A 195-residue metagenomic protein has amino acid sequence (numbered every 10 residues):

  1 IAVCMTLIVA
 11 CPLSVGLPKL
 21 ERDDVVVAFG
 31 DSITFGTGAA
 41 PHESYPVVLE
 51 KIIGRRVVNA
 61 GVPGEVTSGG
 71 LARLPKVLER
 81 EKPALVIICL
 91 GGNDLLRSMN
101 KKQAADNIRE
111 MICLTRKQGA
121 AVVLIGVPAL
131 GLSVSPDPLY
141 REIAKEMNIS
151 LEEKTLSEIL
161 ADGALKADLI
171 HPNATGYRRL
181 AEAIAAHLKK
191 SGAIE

Functional and structural regions predicted by a protein language model:
A2-A10: Bacterial N-terminal signal peptides
M5-T6, D23, N59, R109: Low-complexity, intrinsically disordered short peptide segments enriched in small/polar/basic residues
L7, G38, V66-T67, A129-G131 (+1 more regions): A short linear-motif detector with a strong N-terminal bias
C11-T67, L71-K82: Serine-esterase "nucleophile elbow" of acetyl-processing enzymes
L20, V47-I52, L71-E195: Alpha-helical cap/lid subdomain in secreted, periplasmic, or secretory-pathway luminal O-acyl-processing enzymes
